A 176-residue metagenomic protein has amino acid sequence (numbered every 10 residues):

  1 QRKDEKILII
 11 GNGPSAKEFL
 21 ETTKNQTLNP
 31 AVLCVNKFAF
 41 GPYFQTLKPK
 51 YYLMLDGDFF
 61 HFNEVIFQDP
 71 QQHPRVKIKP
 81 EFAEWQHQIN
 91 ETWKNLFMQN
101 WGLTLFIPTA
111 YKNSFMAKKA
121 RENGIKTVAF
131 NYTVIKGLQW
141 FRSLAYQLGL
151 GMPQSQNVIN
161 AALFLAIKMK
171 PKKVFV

Functional and structural regions predicted by a protein language model:
Q1-K6, N12-T23, L47, L55-G57 (+1 more regions): Aromatic- and Gly/Pro-rich donor/ligand-binding loops that form nucleotide- or phosphate-bearing donor binding pockets
K3-D4, T27-N29, W101, M169-P171: Short, well-ordered loop/turn elements at secondary-structure boundaries
E5-S15, G151-V176: Glycine-rich anion-binding loop/nest that anchors nucleotide
P14, E21-N25, N29-T46: Histidine-anchored nucleotide/phosphate-binding helix
T22, E91-N95, F164-L165: A generic secondary-structure signal
L28, A39-N157: Acidic/Gly/His-enriched mid-domain segments of enzyme catalytic cores or analogous surface patches that mediate
C34, L105-P108, K173-V176: A structural signal for short, well-ordered beta-strand segments and their strand-loop junctions that often border
